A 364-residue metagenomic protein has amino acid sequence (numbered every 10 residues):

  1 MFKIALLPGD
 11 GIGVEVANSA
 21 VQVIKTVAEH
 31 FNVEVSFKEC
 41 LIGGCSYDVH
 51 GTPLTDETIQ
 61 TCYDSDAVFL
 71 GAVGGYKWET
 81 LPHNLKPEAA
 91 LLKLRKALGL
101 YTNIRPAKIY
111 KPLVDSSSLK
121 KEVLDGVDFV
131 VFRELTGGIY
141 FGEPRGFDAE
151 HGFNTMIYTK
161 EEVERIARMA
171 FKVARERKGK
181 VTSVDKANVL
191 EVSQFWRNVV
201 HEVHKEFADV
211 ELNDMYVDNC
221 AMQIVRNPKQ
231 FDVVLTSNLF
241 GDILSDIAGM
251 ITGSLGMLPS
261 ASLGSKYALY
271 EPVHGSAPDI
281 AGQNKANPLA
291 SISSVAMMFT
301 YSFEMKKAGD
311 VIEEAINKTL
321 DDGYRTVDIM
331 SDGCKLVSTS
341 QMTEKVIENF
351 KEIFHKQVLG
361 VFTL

Functional and structural regions predicted by a protein language model:
A5-Q22, T26-A28, D148-D218, Q230: Glycine-rich phosphate/diphosphate-binding loop of Rossmann-like nucleotide-binding domains
D10-G13, D66, F132, A170 (+4 more regions): Buried hydrophobic positions in well-ordered alpha/beta secondary-structure cores of metabolic enzymes
N32-D56, M222-I224: N-terminal beta-loop-helix "entrance" segment that forms/cooperates in small-molecule cofactor or anionic ligand
G44, V225-Y324: Glycine-rich phosphate/nucleotide-binding loop
D48-F153, L239-G241: N-terminal glycine-rich phosphate/adenylate-binding segment common to multiple enzyme folds
E57-K77, D209-L269, E348, F354: Glycine-rich phosphate-binding loop
L100, A107-I139, E161, G275-G309: Short, glycine-/small-residue-rich phosphate/pyrophosphate-handling segment
S291-L364: Mobile late-domain/C-terminal helix-loop "cap" segments that border catalytic sites or the cytosolic face
